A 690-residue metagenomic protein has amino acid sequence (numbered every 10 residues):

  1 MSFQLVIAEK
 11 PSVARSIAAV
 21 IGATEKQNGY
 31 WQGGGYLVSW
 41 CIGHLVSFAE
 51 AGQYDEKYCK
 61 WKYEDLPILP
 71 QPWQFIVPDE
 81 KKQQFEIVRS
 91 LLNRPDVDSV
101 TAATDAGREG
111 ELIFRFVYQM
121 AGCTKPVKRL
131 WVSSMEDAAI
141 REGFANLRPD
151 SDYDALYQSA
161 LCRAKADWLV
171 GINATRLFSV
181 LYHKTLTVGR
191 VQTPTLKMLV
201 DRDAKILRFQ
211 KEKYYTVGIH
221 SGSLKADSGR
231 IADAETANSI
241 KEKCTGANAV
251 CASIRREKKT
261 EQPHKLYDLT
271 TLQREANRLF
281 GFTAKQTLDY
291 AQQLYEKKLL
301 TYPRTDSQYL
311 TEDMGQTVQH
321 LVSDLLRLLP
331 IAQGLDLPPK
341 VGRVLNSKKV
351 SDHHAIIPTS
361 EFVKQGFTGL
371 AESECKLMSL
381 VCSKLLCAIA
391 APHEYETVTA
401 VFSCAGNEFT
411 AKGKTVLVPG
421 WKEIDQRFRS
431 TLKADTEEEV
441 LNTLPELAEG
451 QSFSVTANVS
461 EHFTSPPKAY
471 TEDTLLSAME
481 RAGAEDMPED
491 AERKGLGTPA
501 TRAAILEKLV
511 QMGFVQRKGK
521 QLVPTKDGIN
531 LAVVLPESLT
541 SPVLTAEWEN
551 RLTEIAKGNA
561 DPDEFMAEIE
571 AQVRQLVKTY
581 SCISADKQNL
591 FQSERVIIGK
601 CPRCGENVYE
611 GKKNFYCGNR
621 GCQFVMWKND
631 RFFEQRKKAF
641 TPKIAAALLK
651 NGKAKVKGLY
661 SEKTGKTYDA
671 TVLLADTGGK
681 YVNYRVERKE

Functional and structural regions predicted by a protein language model:
M1-A164, W168, P466: Intrinsically disordered, low-complexity regulatory segments
S2-L5, A103-A106, H183-T185, R256-K265 (+3 more regions): Conserved short loop/turn motifs at secondary-structure junctions
S2-L5, L92, T175, R208 (+2 more regions): Basic, low-complexity terminal or inter-domain segments flanking catalytic cores
P11-A18, G35-V38, I42, P78-R89 (+18 more regions): Amphipathic alpha-helical transducer elements in NTP-driven molecular machines
W73, P95, D137-S221, R256-T260: C-terminal or mid-to-C-terminal helical accessory/interaction module adjacent to the motor/catalytic core
K225, R255-R256, L326: Phosphate-rich ligand and nucleic-acid binding surfaces
A234-Y267, Q273: Metal- or metallocofactor-binding catalytic centers and their adjacent structured scaffolds across diverse enzyme
